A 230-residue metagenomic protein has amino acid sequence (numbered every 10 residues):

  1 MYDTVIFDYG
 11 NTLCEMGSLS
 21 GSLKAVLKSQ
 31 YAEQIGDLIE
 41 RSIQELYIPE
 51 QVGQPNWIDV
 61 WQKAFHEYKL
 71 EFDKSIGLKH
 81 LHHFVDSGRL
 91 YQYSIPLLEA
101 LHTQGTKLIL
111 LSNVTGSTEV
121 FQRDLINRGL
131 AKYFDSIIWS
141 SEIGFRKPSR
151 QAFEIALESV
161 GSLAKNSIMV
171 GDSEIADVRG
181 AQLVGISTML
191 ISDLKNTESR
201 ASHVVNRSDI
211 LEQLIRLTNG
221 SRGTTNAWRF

Functional and structural regions predicted by a protein language model:
M1-M16, S29-Q34, I95, E99-H102 (+1 more regions): Asp-based, Mg2+/Mn2+-dependent phosphohydrolase catalytic module
M1-Q104, T118-E119: N-terminal helical cap/lid subdomain that shapes the substrate entry/recognition surface in HAD-like hydrolases
